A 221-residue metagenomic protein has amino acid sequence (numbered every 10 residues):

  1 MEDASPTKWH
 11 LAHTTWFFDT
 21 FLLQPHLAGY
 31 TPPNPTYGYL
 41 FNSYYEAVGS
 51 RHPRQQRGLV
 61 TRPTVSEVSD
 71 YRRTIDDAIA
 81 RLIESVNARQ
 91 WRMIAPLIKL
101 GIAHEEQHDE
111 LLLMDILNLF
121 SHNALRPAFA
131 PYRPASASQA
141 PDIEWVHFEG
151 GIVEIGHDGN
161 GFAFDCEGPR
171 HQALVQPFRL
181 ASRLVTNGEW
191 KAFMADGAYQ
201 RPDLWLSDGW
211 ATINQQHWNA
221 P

Functional and structural regions predicted by a protein language model:
D3-T15, D19-P221: Extended beta-strand/loop cores of jelly-roll/beta-sandwich
